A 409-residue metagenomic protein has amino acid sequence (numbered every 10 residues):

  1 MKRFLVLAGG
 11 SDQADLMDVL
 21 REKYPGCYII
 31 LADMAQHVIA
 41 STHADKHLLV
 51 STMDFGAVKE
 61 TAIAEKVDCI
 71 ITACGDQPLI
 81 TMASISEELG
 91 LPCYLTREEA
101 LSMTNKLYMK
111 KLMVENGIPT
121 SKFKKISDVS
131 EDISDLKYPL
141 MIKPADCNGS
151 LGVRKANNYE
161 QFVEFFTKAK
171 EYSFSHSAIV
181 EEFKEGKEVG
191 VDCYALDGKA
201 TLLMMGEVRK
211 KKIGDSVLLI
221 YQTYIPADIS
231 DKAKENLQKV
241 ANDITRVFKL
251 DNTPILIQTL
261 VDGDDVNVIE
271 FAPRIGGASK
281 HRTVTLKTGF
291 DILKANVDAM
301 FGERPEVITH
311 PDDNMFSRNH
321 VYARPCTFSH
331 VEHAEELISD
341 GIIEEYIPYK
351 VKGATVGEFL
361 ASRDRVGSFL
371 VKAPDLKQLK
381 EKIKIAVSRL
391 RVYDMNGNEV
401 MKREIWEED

Functional and structural regions predicted by a protein language model:
M1-E99, A323, K350-D364, K372-E408: ATP-binding N-terminal substructure of ATP-dependent carboxylate-amine bond-forming enzymes
S102-I179, E185, L196-G198, Y224-D243 (+2 more regions): Active-site nucleotide/adenylate-binding loops and adjacent lid/helix of ATP-dependent enzymes
L140, T201, N267-E270: Protein kinase-like catalytic core scaffold
N157, C193, V321-R324, F369-P374: Short beta-strand-to-loop capping motifs
E160, E182-L250, P254, V261 (+2 more regions): ATP-dependent carboxylate/phosphate-activation module, predominantly the ATP-grasp catalytic core and closely related
D251-G263, M401-W406: A short glycine-rich, hydrophobically flanked beta-strand micro-motif that places a catalytic Asp/Glu for divalent metal
I255, A295, S339-A354: A structural supersecondary motif
R304-I342: A glycine-rich beta-turn/hairpin centered on an aromatic-Pro dipeptide
